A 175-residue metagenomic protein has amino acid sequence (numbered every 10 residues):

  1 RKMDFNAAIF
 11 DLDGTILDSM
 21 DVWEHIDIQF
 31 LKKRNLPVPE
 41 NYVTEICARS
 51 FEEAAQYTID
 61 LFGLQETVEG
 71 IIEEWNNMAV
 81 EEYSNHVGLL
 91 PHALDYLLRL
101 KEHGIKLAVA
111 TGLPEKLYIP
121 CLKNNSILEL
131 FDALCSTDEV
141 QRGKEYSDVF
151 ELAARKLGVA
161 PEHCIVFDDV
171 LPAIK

Functional and structural regions predicted by a protein language model:
D4-H103, K116: N-terminal helical cap/lid subdomain that shapes the substrate entry/recognition surface in HAD-like hydrolases
F10, F167-D168: Active-site flanking residues adjacent to catalytic metal/cofactor-binding acidic residues
I16, A108-V109: Short catalytic-loop micro-motif centered on adjacent basic/acidic residues
H86, A108, P114-I165, L171-K175: Substrate-recognition "cap/lid" segment bordering the active-site pocket of phosphatases
